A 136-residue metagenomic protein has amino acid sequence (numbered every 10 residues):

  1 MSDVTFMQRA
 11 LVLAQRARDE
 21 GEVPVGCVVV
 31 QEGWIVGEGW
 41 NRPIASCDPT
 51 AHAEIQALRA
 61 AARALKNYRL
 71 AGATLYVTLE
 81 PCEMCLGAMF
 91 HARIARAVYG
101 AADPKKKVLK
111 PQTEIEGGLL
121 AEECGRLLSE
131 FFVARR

Functional and structural regions predicted by a protein language model:
M1-E20, Y68, M84-R136: Zinc-dependent deaminase
A10, A14-A17, C27, A53 (+1 more regions): Small-residue (primarily alanine) positions within well-ordered alpha-helices, especially packing/interaction faces
G21-V25, A71: Short, basic and Ser/Thr-rich N-terminal targeting/leader segments
V25-G33: Short beta-strand scaffold segments in enzyme catalytic cores
Q31-E32, R59, A71: A cytosolic small-molecule/anion-sensing beta-strand core signal
V36-P43, Q112-E114: Short beta->alpha transition motifs characteristic of CBS
A45-Q56: A short, polar/charged loop-to-alpha-helix boundary motif
N67-L79: Immediate flanking context of iron-sulfur cluster ligation sites
